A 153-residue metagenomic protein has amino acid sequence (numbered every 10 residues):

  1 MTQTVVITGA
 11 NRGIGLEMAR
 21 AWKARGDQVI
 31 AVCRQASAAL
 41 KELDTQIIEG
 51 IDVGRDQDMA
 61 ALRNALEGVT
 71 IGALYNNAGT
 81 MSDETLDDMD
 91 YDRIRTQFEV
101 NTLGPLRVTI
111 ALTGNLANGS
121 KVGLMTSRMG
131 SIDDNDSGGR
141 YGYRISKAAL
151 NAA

Functional and structural regions predicted by a protein language model:
I7-T8, N76-N77, K121-S127: Structural signature of the Rossmann-like NAD(P)-dependent dehydrogenase/reductase core
N11-A21: N-terminal Rossmann NAD(P)H-binding glycine-rich loop of SDR-like oxidoreductase domains
R25-L40: Conserved glycine-rich Rossmann-like NAD(P)H-binding loop of the short-chain dehydrogenase/reductase
L43-Q57: Rossmann-fold cofactor-recognition segment
N77-E84: Conserved NAD(P)H cofactor-binding loop of Rossmann-fold oxidoreductase domains
T85-I94, F98, K121-A153: Catalytic loop of short-chain dehydrogenase/reductase
T109-I110: A short, exposed helix-loop element centered on a Lys and neighboring polar residues
